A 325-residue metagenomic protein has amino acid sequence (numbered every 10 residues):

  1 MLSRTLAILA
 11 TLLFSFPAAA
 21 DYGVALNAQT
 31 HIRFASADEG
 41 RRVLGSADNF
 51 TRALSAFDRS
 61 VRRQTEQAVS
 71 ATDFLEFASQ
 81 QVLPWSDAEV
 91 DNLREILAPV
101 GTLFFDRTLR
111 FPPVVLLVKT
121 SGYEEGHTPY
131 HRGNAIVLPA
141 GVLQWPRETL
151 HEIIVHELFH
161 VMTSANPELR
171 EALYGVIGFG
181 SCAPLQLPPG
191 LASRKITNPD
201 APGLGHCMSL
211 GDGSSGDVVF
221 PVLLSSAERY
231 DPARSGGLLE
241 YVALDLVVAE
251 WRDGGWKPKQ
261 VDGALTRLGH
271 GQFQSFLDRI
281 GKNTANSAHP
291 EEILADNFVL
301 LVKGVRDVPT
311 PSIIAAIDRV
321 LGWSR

Functional and structural regions predicted by a protein language model:
M1-L6: Bacterial N-terminal signal peptides that target proteins for export
S15-A18: N-terminal signal peptide c-region/cleavage motif recognized by signal peptidases
D21-V90: N-terminal mature-domain "stem" immediately C-terminal to a signal peptide or N-terminal signal-anchor/transmembrane
D73-G133: Auxiliary, metal-adjacent structural segments of Zn-dependent hydrolase domains
L83-E95, Q144-T149, I153, A285-I293: Soluble non-cytosolic domains of exported or imported proteins
S121-V155, S164: Active-site scaffold of zinc-dependent metalloenzymes
L158-Y174: Catalytic Zn2+-binding segment of zinc metalloproteases
G175-R325: Metalloprotease/metallohydrolase-associated module, dominated by Zn2+-dependent proteases
